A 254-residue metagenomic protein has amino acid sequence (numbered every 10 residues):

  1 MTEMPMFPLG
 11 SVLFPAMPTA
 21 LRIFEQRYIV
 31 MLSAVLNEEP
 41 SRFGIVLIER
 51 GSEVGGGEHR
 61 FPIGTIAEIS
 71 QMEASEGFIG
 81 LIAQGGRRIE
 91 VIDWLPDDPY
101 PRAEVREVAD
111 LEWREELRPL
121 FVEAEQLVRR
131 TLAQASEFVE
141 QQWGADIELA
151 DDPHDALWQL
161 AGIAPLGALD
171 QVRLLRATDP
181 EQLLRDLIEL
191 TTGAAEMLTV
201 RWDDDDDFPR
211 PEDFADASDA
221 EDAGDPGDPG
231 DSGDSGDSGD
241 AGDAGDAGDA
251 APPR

Functional and structural regions predicted by a protein language model:
M1-R254: N-terminal low-complexity, acidic/polar interaction/targeting segments
